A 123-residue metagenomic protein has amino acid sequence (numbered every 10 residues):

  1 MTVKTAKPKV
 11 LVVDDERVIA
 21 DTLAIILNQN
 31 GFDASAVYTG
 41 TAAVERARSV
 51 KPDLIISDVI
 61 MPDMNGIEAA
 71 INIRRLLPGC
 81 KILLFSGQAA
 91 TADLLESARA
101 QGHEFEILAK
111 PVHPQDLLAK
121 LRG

Functional and structural regions predicted by a protein language model:
M1-K9, H113-G123: Non-catalytic signal-transmission and effector/linker regions of two-component phosphorelay proteins
D14: Conserved acidic carboxylate
R17-S35, G102-F105: Two-component/phosphorelay signaling modules centered on CheY-like receiver
Y38-A42, N65-A69: Acidic catalytic/metal-coordinating carboxylates
V50-I56: Active-site beta3 strand of CheY-like receiver
M61: Receiver (REC) domain active-site loop signature in two-component systems and cognate sites in sensor histidine kinases
E68, N72, K81, A89-A109 (+1 more regions): Alpha4 helix (beta4-alpha4-beta5 surface) of REC/receiver domains from two-component response regulators
